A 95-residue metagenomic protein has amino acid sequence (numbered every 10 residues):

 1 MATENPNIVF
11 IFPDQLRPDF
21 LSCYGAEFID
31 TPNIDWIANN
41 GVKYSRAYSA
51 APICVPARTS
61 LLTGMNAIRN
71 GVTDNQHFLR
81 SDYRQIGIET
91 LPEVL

Functional and structural regions predicted by a protein language model:
M1-L95: Formylglycine-dependent sulfatase
